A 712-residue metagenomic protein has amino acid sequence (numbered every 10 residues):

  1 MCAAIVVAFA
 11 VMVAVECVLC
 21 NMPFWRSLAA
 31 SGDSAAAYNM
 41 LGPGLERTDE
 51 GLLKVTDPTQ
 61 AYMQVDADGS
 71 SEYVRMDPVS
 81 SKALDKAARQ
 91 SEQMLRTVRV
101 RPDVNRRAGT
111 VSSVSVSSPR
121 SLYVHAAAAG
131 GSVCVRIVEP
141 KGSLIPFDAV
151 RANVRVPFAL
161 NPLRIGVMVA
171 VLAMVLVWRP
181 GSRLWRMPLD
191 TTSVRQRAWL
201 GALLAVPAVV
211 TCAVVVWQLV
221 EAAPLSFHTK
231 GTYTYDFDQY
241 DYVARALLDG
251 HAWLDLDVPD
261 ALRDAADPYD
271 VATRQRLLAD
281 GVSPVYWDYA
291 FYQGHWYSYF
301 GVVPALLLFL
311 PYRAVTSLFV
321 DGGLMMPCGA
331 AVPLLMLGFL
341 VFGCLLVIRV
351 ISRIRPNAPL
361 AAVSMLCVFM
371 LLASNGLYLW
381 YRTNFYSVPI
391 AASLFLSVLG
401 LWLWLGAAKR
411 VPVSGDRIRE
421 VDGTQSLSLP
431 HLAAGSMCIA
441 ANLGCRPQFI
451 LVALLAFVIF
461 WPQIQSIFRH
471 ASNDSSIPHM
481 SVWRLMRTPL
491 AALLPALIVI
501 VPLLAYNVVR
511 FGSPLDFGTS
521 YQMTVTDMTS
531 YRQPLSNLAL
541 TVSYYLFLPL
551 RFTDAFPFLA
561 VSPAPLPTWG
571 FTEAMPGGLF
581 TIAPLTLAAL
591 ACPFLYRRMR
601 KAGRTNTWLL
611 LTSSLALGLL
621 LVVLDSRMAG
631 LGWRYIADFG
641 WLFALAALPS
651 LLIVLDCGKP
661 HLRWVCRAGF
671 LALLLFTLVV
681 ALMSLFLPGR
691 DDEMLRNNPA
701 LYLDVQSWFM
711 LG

Functional and structural regions predicted by a protein language model:
M1-C20, P162-D238, V363, M480-P495 (+2 more regions): Start-transfer (signal-anchor) and selected internal transmembrane alpha helices of multi-pass inner/ER membrane
Y233, D249-F300, T316-G323, L371 (+3 more regions): Interfacial juxtamembrane loops and adjacent helix segments that form the catalytic/substrate-binding surfaces
V302, G322-L340, P359-L394, D625-S626: Aromatic- and kink-enriched transmembrane "portal" helix at the membrane-lumen/periplasm boundary that abuts
L310, M326-P356, L399: Transmembrane-helix motifs of polytopic, lipid-linked glycan transferases
A391-E420, I439, L455, L642-A646: Specific aromatic-rich, kink-prone transmembrane helix
V398, D422-R446, A453-F457, P495-L503: Membrane-interface alpha helices of multi-pass inner-membrane proteins
V452-L497: Perimembrane helix-loop-helix junctions
A564-T605, A647-I653: Hydrophobic, aromatic-rich transmembrane alpha-helices and their immediate juxtamembrane boundary segments
